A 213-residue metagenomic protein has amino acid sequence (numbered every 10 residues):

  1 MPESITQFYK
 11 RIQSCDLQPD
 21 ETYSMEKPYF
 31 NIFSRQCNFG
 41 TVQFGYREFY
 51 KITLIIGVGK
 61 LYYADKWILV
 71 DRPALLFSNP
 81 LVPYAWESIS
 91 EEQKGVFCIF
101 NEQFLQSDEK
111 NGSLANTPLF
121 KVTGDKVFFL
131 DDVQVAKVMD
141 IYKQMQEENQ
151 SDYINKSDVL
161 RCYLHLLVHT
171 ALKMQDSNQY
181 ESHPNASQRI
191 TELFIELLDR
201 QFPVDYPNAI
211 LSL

Functional and structural regions predicted by a protein language model:
M1-L69: Generic protein-terminus/edge-of-domain signal
C15-E21, E87-Q150: A hydrophobic/aromatic-rich effector-binding and dimerization subdomain of bacterial HTH-type transcriptional regulators
K51, K137-I141, Y163, L167-T170: Amphipathic, well-ordered alpha-helical segments in soluble domains
G57-V58, P80, F100-E102: Residues immediately flanking
L61-Y62, Y84-S90: Short beta-strand His + acidic residue motifs that chelate non-heme Fe in jelly-roll/DSBH and cupin folds
D65-N79: Short acidic-glycine-tyrosine-enriched beta hairpin
L76, P80-W86, L105: Histidine-centered metal-chelating micro-motifs
D152-D158, L172-L213: Short, Lys/Arg-enriched, Trp-marked, Pro/Gly-tolerant hinge/linker segments that flank
